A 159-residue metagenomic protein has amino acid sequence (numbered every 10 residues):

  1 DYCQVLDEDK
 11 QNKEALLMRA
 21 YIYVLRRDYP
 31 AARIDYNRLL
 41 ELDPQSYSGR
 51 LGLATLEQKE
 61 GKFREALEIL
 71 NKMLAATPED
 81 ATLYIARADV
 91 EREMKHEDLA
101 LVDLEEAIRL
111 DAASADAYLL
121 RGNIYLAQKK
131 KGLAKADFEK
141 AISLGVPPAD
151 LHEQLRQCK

Functional and structural regions predicted by a protein language model:
D1-Q4, R26-R38, K59-K72, M94-E106 (+1 more regions): Structural signature of tandem alpha-helical TPR/SEL1-like repeats, specifically the intra-repeat loop/turn
K13-E14, Y47-S48, A81-T82, A115-D116 (+1 more regions): Helix-start (N-cap) detector for alpha-helical repeat units in TPR-like alpha-solenoids, especially tetratricopeptide
L17-V24, Q58, I85, E91-R92 (+1 more regions): Position-specific recognition of the canonical hydrophobic site in helix A of tetratricopeptide repeat
P44-V102: Eukaryotic tandem repeat interaction scaffolds
N123, A127-K159: Terminal, low-structured helical/coil segments at or just beyond the last alpha-helical repeat
